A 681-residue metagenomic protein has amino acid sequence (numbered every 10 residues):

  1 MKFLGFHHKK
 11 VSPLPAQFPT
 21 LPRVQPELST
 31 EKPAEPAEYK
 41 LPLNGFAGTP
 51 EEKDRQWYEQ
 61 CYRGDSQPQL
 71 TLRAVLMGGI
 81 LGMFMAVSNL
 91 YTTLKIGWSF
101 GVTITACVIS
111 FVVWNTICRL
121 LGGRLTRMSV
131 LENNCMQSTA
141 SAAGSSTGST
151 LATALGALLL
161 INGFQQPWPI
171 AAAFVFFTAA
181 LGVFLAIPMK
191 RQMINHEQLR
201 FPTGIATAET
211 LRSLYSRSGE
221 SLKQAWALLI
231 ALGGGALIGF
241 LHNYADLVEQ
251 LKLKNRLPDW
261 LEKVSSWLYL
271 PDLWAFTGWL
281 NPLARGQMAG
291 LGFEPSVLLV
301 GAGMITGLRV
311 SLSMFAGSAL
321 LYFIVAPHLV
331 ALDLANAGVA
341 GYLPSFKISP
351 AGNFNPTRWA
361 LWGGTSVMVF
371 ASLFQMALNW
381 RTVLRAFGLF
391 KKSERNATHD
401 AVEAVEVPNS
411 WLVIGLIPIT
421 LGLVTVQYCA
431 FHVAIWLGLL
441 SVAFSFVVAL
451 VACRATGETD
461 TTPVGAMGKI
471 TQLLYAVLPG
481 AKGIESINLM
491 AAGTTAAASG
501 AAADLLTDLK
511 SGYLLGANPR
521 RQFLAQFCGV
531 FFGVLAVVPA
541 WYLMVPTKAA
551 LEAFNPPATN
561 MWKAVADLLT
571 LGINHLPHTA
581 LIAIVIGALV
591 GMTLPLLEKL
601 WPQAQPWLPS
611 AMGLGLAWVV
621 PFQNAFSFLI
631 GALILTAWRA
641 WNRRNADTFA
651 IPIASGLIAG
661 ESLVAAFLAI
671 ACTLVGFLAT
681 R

Functional and structural regions predicted by a protein language model:
F3-K9, L14-R681: Alpha-helical multipass membrane-protein architecture
